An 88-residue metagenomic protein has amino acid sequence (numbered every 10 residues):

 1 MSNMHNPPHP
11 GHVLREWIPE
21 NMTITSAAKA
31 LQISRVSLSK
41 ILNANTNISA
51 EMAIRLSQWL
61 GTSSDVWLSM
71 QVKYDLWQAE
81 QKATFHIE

Functional and structural regions predicted by a protein language model:
M1-T23, S69: A short, Lys/Arg-rich alpha-helix, primarily the initiator
N21-K40: Short alpha-helical DNA-recognition segment
N45, L60, Q71-Y74: The DNA-recognition helices of helix-turn-helix-type DNA-binding domains
N45-Q58: Short, basic-rich loop-to-helix N-cap that marks the start of a DNA-contacting helix
V66-E88: Short, charged recognition helix plus adjacent turn of helix-turn-helix-like nucleic-acid-binding domains
